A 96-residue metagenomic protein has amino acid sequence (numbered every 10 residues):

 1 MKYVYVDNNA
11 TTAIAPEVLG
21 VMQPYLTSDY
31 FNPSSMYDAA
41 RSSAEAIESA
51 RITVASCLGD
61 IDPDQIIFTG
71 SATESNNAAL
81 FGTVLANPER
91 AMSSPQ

Functional and structural regions predicted by a protein language model:
M1-Q96: Pyridoxal 5′-phosphate
